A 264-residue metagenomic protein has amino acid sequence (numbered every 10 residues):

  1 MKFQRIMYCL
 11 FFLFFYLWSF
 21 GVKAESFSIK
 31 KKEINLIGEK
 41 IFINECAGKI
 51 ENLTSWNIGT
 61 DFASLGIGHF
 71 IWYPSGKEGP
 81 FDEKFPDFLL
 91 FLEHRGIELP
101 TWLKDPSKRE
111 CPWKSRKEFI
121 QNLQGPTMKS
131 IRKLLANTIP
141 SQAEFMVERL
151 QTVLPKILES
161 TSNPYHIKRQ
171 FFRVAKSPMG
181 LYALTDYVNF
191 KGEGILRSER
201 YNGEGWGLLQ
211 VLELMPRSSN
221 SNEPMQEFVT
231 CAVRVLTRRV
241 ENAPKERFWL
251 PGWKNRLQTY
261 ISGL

Functional and structural regions predicted by a protein language model:
M1-C9: Bacterial N-terminal signal peptides that target proteins for export
Y8-W18: Bacterial N-terminal signal peptides
F20-A24: Sec/Tat signal peptide C-region and signal peptidase I cleavage site
E25-L264: Cell-wall polysaccharide-cleaving catalytic domain and substrate-binding groove, primarily in peptidoglycan/chitin
